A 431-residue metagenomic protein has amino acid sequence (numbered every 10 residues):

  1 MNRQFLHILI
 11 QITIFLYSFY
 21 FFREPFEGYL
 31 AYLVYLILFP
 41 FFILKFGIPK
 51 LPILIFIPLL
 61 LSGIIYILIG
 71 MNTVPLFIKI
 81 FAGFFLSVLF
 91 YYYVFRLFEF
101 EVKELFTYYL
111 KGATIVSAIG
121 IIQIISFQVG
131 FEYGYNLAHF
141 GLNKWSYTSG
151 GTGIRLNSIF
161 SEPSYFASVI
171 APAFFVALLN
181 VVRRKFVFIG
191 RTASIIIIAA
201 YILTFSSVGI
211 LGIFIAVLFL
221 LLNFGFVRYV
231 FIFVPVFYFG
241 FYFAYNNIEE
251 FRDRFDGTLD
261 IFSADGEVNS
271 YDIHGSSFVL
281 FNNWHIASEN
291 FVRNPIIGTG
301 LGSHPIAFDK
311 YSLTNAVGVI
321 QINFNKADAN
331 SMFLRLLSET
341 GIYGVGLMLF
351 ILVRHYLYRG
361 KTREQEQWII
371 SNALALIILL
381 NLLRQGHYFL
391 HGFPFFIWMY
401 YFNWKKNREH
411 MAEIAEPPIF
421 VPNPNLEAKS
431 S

Functional and structural regions predicted by a protein language model:
M1-G47, L61-G70, S430: N-terminal signal-anchor transmembrane segment
L6-L16, I195, A327-S331, I351 (+1 more regions): Loop-to-helix entry and N-terminal half of a specific, functionally important transmembrane alpha helix in multi-pass
Y35-I37, I351-L352, I369-S431: Transmembrane alpha-helices of multi-pass inner-membrane enzymes
G47, F186-G190, V217-L222, V227 (+2 more regions): Hydrophobic transmembrane alpha-helices and their immediate junctions
F56-L60, T73-R96, Y108, A113: Aromatic-anchored transmembrane helix interface
L68, Q128, F224-S270, E289 (+1 more regions): A membrane-periplasm/extracellular boundary helix in multi-pass inner-membrane enzymes that assemble envelope glycans
F106-A138, T148-T152, S158-L222, R354: Alpha-helical transmembrane segments of multi-pass inner-membrane proteins
K144, E267-T340: Long extracytoplasmic/lumenal interhelical loops at the membrane interface of multi-pass membrane proteins
